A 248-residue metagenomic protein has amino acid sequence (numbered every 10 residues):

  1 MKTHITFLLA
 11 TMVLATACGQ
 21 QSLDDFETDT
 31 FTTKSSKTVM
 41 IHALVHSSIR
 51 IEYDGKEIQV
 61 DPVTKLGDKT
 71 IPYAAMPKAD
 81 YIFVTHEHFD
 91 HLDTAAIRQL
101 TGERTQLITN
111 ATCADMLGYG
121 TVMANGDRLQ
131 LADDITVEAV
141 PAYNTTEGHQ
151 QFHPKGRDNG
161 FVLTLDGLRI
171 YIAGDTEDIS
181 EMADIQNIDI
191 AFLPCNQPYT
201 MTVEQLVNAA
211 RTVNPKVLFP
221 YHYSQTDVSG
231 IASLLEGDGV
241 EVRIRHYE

Functional and structural regions predicted by a protein language model:
K2-I5, A15-D54, G237-D238, Y247: Zn-dependent metallo-beta-lactamase
S22-K37, L44, T109-L168, R243-E248: Metallo-beta-lactamase
D25-S36, L44, S48-E87, T94-R98 (+2 more regions): Pre-active-site segment of Zn-dependent metallo-hydrolases
Q59-V63, A79-D90, L107-A111, Y171-G174 (+3 more regions): Active-site neighborhood of phospho(di)ester-bond hydrolases with catalytic His/Asp-centered motifs
K65-D68, H88-L92, A114-L117, D127-Q130 (+4 more regions): Active-site environment of divalent metal-dependent phosphoester hydrolases
I71-A132: Active-site HxH/HxHxD metal-binding segment of metal-dependent hydrolases
T121-I135, K155, V207, R211-E248: Binuclear metal-ion centers of metallo-dependent hydrolases, dominated by the metallo-beta-lactamase
N144-T212: Active-site-proximal loop/helix segments of hydrolase catalytic cores
